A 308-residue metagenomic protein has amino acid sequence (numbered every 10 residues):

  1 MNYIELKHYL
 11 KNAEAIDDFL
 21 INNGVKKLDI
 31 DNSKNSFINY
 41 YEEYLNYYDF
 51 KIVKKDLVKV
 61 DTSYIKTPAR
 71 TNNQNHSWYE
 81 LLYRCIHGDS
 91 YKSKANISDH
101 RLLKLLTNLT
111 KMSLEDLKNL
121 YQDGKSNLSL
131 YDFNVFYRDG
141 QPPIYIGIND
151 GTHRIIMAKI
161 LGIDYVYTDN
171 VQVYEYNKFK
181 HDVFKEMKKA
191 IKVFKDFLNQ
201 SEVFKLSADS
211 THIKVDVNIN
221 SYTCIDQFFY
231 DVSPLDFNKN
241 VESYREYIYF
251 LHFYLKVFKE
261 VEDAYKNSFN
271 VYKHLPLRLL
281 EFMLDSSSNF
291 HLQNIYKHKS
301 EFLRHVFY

Functional and structural regions predicted by a protein language model:
N2, N22, K26-Y47, K51-T67 (+2 more regions): Surface-exposed, charge/polar-rich loops and edge strands
N2-G147: Short alpha-helix boundary/capping and kink motifs at helix termini
S126-E186: A short, basic-hydrophobic beta/loop patch
